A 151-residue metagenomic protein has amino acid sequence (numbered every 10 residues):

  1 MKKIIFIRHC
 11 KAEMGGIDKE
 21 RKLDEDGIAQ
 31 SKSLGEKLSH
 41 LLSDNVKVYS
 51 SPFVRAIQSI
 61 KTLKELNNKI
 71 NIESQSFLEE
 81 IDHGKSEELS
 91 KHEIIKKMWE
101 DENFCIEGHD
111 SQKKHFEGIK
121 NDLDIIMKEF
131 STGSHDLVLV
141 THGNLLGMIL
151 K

Functional and structural regions predicted by a protein language model:
M1-K2, L34-H40, D44, K69-E73 (+3 more regions): Acidic, low-complexity terminal tails and accessory targeting/binding regions of phosphate-metabolizing enzymes
K2-I70, G108, Q112: Active-site-proximal alpha-helix that buttresses catalytic centers in soluble enzyme cores
K11, V54, L78, N144-L146: Catalytic metal-binding/acid-base residues of hydrolase active sites
M14, K22, E65-N121: Phosphate-handling substructures
S31-G35, F116-L123: Short, amphipathic alpha-helical "lid/cap" segments that border enzyme active or binding sites
S50-S51, E117, V140-T141: Short beta-strand scaffold positions
I57, K69, K120-K151: Active-site-adjacent alpha-helix immediately C-terminal to a catalytic or transition-state-stabilizing loop
